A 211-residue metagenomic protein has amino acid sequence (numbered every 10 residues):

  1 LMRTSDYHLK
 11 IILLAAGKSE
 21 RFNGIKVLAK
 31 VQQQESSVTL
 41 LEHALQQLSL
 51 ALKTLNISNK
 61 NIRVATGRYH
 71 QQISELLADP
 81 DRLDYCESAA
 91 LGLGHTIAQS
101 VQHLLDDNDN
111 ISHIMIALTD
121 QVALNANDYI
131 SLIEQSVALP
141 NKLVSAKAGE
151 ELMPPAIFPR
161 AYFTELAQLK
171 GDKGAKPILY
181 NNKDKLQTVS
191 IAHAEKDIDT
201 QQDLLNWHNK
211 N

Functional and structural regions predicted by a protein language model:
M2-I11, T164, Q168-N211: Conserved alpha/beta core of the MobA/IspD/sugar-nucleotide pyrophosphorylase nucleotidyltransferase superfamily
R3-T66: N-terminal glycine-rich phosphate-binding loop and ensuing alpha1 helix
L13, I25, L41, S100 (+3 more regions): Residue-level signal for inorganic ion chemistry
G17-E20, Y69, T119-V122: Short glycine-rich anion-binding loops that position phosphate/pyrophosphate groups of nucleotides and phosphorylated
V31, D84-C86, A146, V189 (+1 more regions): Hydrophobic residues at beta-strand termini and immediately following loops that shape nucleotide-binding pockets
Q71-L77: Acidic helix N-cap motif at the loop->helix transition within catalytic regions of sugar-transfer enzymes
D79-L91: Conserved donor nucleotide-binding strand/loop of the catalytic core
A90-R160, T164: Conserved beta-loop-beta/alpha segment of the NTase-like Rossmann-fold superfamily that binds/positions NTPs
